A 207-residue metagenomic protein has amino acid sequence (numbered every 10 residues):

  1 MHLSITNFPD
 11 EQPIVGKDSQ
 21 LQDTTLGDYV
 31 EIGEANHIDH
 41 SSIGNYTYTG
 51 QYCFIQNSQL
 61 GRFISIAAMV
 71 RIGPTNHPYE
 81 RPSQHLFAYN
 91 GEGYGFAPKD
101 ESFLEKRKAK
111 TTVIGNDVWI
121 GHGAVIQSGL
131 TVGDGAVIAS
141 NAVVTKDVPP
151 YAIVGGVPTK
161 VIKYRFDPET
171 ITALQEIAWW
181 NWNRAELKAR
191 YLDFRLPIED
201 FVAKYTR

Functional and structural regions predicted by a protein language model:
L3-S128, V157: Flexible, glycine/small-residue-enriched loop-and-beta-strand segment within the central core of proteins
N76-P78, V148, Y164-F166: Conserved catalytic-core motifs of eukaryotic protein kinase domains, centered on the activation segment
E105, K110, A178, N183-L192 (+1 more regions): Leloir-type glycosyltransferase catalytic cores
A124-A136, A142-T145: Beta-rich strand-turn-strand
I138, G156: Conserved G/P- and acidic residue-centered "switch" motifs that form tight phosphate/ATP-binding loops in soluble
V157-F166, T170-I171: Short, charge-rich, low-complexity interaction segments located in flexible loops at or near secondary-structure
L196-R207: C-terminal amphipathic helix plus adjacent low-complexity, charged tail appended to glycosyltransferase catalytic
